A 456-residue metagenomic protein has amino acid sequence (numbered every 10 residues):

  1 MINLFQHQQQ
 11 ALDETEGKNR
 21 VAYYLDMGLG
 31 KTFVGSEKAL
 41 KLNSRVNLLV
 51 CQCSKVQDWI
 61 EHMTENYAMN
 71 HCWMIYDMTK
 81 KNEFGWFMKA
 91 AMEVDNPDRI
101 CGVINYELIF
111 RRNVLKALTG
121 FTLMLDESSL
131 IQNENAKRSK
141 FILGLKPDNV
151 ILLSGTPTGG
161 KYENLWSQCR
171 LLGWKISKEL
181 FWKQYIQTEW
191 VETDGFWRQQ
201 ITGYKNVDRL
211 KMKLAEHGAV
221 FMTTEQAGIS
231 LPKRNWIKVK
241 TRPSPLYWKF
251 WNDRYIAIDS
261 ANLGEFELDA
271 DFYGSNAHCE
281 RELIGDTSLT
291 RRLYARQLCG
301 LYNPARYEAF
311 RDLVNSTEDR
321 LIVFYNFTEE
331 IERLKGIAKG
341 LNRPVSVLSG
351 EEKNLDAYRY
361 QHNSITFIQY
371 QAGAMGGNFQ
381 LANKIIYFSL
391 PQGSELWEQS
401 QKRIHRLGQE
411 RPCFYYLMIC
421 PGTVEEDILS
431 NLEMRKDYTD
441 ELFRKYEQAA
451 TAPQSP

Functional and structural regions predicted by a protein language model:
M1-Y24: Conserved pre-motif I regulatory segment
K18-K38: Walker A/P-loop
N19-A22, D26, S128, E134-N135 (+6 more regions): Interdomain linker/hinge connecting the two RecA-like lobes of the SF2 helicase core
V34, S44-E65, G160-N164, N326-E329: Conserved Walker A/P-loop ATP-binding site and its immediately adjacent core in helicase/helicase-like ATPase domains
R45-V46, K80-G85, K89-M92, P97 (+3 more regions): Conserved P-loop NTPase motor "coupling/switch" region that bridges the ATPase
K55-K81, L172-I176, N342: Conserved helix-turn-beta segment of the N-terminal RecA-like "Helicase ATP-binding" lobe in SF1/SF2 helicases
W86-M88, F324, E332-K335, K339-G373: Conserved helicase ATPase core of P-loop NTP-dependent helicases/translocases
Q392-P456: A conserved SF2-helicase RecA2
